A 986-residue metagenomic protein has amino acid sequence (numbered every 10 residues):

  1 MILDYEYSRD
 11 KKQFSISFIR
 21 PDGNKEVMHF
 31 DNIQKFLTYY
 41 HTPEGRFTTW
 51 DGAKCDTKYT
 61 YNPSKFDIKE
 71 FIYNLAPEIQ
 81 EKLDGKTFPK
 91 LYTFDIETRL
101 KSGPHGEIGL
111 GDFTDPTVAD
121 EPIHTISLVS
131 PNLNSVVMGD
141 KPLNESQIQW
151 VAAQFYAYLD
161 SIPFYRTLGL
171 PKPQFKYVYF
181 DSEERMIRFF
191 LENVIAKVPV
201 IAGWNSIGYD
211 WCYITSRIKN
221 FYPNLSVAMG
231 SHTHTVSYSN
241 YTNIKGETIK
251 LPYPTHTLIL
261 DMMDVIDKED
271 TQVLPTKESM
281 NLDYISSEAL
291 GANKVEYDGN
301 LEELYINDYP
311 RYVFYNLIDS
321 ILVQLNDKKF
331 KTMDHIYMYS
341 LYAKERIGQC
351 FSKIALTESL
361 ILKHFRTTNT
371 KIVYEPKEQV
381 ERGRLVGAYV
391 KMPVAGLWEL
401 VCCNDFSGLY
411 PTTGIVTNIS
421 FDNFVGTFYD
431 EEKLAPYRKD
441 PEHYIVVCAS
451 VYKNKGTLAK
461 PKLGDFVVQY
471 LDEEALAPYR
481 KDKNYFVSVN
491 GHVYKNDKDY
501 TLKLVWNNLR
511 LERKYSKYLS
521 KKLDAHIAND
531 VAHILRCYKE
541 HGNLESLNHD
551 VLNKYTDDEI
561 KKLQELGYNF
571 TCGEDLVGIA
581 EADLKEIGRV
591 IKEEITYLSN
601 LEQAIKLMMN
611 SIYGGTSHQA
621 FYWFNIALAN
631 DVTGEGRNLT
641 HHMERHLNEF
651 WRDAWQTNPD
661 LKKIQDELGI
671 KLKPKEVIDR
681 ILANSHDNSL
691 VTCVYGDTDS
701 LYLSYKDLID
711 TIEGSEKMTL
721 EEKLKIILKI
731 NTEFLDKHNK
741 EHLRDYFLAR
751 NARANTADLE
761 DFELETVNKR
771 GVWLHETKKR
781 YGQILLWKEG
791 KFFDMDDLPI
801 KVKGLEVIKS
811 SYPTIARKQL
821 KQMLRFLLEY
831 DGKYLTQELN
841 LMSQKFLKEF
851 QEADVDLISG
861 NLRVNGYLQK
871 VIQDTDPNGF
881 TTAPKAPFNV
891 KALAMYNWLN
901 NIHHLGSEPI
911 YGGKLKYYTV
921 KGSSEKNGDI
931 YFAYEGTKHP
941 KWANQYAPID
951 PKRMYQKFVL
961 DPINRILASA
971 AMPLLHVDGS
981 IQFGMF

Functional and structural regions predicted by a protein language model:
M1-A196, L317-I318, Q324-M338, F351-V390 (+10 more regions): DnaQ-like (DEDDh/DEDDy) 3′-5′ exonuclease domain used for proofreading and 3′-end trimming on nucleic acids
E107-D112, T215-L225, L274, S340-L341 (+3 more regions): Short secondary-structure boundary/capping segments
V129, G139-T276, Y284, Y315: Conserved DEDDh/DEDDy metal-dependent 3′-5′ exonuclease domain
L168-V178, G246-T255, T457-L502, S546-A604 (+4 more regions): Intrinsically disordered, low-complexity acidic Ser/Thr-rich regulatory segments
A196-T215, M263-T357: Acidic, Mg2+-coordinating catalytic module of metal-dependent nucleases/exonucleases that use a two-metal-ion mechanism
E302-A435, D440-Y444, L535-V551, A582-I681 (+6 more regions): Common nucleic-acid-contacting/processivity interface regions adjacent to the catalytic cores of nucleic-acid enzymes
L701-L735: Catalytic palm subdomain of template-directed nucleic-acid polymerases, centered on the conserved carboxylate motif
N731-F986: C-terminal, non-catalytic extensions of nucleic-acid polymerases
